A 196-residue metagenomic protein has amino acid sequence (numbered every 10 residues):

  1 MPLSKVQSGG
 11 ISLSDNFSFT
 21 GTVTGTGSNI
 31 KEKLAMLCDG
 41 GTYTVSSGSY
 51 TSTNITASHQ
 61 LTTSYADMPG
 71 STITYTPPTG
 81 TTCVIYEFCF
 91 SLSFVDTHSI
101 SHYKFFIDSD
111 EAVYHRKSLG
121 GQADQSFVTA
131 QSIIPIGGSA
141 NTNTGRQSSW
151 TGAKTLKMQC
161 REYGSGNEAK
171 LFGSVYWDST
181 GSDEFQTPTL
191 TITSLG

Functional and structural regions predicted by a protein language model:
M1-N54: Glycine-rich, low-complexity segments
S49-Y65, P69-G196: Terminal beta-strand-rich extracellular "head" domains that mediate receptor/glycan or other ligand binding
